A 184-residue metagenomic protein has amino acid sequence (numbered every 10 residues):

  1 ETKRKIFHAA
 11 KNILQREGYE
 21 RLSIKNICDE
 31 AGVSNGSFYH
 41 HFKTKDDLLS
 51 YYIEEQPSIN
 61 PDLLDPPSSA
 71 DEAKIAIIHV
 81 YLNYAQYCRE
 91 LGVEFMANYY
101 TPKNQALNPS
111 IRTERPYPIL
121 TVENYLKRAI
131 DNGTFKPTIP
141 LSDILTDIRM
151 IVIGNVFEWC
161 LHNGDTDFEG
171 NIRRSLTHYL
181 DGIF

Functional and structural regions predicted by a protein language model:
E1-E17, K25-E30, D47: Basic, helix-initiating cap at the start of DNA-binding domains
I24, I53-N60: Short, basic, alpha-helical segments at the C-terminal edge of helix-turn-helix-like DNA-binding modules
A31-F42: Short hydrophobic/aromatic patch on the recognition helix
F42, L48-Q56, Y99: Alpha-helical DNA-contacting segments of helix-turn-helix folds
Y51, D62-E90, L145-I148, E169: Hydrophobic alpha-helical connector segments
I75-H79, N83-Q86, L120, N124-R128 (+3 more regions): C-terminal peripheral helix-coil segments that are non-catalytic and often amphipathic
Q86-E123, T134: Short secondary-structure transition hinges
